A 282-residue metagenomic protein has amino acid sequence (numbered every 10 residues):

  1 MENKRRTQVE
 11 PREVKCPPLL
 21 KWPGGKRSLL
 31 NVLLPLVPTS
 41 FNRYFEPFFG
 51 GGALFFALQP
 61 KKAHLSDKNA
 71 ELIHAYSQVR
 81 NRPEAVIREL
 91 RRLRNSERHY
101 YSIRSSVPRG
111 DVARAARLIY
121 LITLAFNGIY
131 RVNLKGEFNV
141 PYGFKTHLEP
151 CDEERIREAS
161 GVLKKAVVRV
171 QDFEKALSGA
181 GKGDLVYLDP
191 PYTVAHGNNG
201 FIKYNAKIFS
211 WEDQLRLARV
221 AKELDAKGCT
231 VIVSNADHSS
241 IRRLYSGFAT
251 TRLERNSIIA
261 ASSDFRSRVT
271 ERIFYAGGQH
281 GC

Functional and structural regions predicted by a protein language model:
E2-L29, P35, T39, R80-F201 (+1 more regions): SAM-dependent nucleic-acid methyltransferase catalytic core
T39-N95: Conserved S-adenosyl-L-methionine
F48-A53, R155, N235-S239: Short, polar loop motifs at secondary-structure junctions
F49, A70, K175, Y192 (+1 more regions): Short, glycine/acidic-enriched loop or turn micro-motifs at the edges of active sites
Y120, I273-A276: Short, well-ordered beta-strand micro-motif
G183-I273: Conserved acidic-Pro-Pro-aromatic motif
G278-C282: Flexible, glycine-/basic-rich loop-and-beta segments that form/coincide with the SAM-dependent methyltransferase
